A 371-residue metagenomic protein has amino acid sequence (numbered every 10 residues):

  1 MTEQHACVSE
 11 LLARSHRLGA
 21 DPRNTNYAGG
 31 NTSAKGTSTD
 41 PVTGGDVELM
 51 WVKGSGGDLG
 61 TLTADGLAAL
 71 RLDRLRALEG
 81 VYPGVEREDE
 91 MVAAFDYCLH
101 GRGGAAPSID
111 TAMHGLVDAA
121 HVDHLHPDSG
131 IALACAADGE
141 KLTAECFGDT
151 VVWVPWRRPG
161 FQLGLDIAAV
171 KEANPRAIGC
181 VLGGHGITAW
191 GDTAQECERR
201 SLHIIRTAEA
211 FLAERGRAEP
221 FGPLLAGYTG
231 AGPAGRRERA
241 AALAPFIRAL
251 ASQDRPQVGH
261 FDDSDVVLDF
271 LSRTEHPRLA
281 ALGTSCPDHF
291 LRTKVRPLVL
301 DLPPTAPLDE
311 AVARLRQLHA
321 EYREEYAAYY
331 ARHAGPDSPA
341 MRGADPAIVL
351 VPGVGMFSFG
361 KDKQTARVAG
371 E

Functional and structural regions predicted by a protein language model:
M1-E371: Glycine-rich flexible loops
